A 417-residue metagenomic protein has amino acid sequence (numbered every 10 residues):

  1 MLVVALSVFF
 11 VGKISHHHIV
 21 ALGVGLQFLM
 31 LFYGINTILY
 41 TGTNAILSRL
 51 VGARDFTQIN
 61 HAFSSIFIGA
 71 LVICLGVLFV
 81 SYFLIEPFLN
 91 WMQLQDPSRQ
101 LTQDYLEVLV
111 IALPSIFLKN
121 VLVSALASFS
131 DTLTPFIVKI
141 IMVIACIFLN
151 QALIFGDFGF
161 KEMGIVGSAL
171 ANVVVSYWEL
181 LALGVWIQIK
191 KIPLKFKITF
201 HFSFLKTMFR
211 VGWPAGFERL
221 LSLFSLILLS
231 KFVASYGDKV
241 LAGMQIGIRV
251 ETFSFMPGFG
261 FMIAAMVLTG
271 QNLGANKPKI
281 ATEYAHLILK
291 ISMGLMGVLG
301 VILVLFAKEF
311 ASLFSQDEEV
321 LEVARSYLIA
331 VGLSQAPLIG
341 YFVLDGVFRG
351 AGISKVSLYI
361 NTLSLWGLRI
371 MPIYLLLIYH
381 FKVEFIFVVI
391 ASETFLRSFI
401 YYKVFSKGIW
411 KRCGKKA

Functional and structural regions predicted by a protein language model:
M1-S7, V108, K119, M142 (+4 more regions): Transmembrane helical elements of multi-pass membrane transporters/channels
L2, L6-S7, F28-I35, I111 (+8 more regions): Residue-level signal for short hydrophobic patches within transmembrane helices of multi-pass membrane transporters
L2-V20, L89-D96, A152-M163, L220-F253 (+3 more regions): Helix-terminus/linker motif at the lipid-water interface of multi-pass membrane proteins
A5-F9, A45, E86-P87, S124 (+11 more regions): Transmembrane alpha-helix boundary and packing residues in multipass membrane permease domains and related
V8, I19-F79, I116-S130, T134-P135 (+2 more regions): Small-residue-rich hydrophobic transmembrane alpha-helices
V8, S81, S124, N150 (+9 more regions): Structural signal for membrane-spanning alpha-helices in multi-pass inner-membrane proteins, emphasizing helix cores
Y40, L109-S128, P135-V143, S168-L183 (+4 more regions): Short runs within selected transmembrane alpha-helices of multi-pass transporters and secretion channels
L47-P114, F160-W213, T269-S334, L376-A417: Short alpha-helical transmembrane segments in multi-pass integral membrane proteins
